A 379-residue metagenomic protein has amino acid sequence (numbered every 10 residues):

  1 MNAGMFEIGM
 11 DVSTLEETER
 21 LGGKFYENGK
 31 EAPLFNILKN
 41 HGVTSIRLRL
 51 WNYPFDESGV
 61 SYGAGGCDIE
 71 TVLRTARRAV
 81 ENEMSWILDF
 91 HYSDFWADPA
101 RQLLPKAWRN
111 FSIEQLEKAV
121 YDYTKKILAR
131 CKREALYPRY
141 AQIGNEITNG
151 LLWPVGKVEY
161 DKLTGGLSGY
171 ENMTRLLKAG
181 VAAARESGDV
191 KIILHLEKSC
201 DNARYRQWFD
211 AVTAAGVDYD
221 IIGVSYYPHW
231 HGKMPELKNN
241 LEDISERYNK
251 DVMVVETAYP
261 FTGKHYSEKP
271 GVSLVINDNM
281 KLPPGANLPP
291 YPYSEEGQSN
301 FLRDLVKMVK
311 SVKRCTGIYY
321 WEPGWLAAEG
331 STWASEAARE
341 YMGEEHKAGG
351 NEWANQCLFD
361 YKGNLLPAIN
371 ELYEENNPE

Functional and structural regions predicted by a protein language model:
M1-I37: Boundary/entry segment of secreted carbohydrate-active catalytic domains
M10, L38, D89, I127 (+6 more regions): Conserved, mostly hydrophobic/aromatic
S13-L15, W51-Y53, H91-F95, I143-T148 (+4 more regions): Active-site beta-loop-alpha junctions enriched in small/polar residues
T18-G29, P54-E70, T148-L151, E197-R206 (+3 more regions): Acidic-and-aromatic substrate-binding clefts and catalytic sites of carbohydrate-active enzymes
L21, Y26, V158-Y160, D243 (+5 more regions): Aromatic-rich peripheral "rim/lid" segments of glycoside hydrolase catalytic domains that contact and position glycan
A32-K39, A182-L194, N202-N287, S294-G297 (+1 more regions): Glycoside hydrolase catalytic-domain groove-lining segments
K39-K191, E197: Substrate-binding cleft and catalytic face of glycoside hydrolase catalytic domains, especially the flexible beta-alpha
